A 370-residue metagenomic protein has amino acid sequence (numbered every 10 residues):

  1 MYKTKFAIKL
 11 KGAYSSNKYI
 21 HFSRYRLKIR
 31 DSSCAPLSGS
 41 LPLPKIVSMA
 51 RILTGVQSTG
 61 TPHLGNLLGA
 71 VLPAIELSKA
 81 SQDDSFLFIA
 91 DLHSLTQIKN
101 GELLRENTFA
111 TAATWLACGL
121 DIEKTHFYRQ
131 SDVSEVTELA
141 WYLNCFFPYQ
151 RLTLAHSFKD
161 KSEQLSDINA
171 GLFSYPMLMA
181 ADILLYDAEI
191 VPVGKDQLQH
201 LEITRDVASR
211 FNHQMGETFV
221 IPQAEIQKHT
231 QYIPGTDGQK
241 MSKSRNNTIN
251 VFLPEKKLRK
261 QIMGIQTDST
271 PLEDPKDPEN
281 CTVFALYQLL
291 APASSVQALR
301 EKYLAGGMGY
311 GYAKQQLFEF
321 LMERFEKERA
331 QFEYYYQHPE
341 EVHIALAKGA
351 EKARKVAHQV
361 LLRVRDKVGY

Functional and structural regions predicted by a protein language model:
K5, K9, Y14, H21 (+2 more regions): Short, positively charged and aromatic/hydrophobic N-terminal segments
A50-A181, R329, E333: N-terminal Rossmann-like or analogous alpha/beta NTP/dinucleotide-binding catalytic cores that position adenine
Q82, Y149-T153, L185-P192, A291-L299 (+1 more regions): Short helix-capping/linker segments at secondary-structure and domain boundaries
A112, G119, F147-R151, A188 (+3 more regions): A generic secondary-structure signal for well-formed alpha-helical elements
D160-F211, M215: Internal, conserved structured core segments that host functional sites
Q199, R205-Y370: Conserved nucleotide- and phosphate/pyrophosphate-binding catalytic cores in adenylate/nucleotidyl-handling enzymes
